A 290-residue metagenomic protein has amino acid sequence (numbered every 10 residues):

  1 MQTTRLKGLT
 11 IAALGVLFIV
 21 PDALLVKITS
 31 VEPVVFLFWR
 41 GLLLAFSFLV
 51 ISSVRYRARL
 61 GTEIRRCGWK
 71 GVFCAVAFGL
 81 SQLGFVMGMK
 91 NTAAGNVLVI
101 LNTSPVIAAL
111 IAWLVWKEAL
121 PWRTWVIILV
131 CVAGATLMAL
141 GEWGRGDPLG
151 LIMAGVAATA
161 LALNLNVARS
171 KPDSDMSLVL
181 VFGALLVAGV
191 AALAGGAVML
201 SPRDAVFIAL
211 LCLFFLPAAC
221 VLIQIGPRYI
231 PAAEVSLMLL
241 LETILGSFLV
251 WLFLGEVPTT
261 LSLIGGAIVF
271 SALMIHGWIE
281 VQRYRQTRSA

Functional and structural regions predicted by a protein language model:
M1-F38, L42, F46, V76 (+6 more regions): Glycine-/small-residue-enriched transmembrane alpha-helix faces in small-molecule transporters and effluxers
I19, R55-N96, L101, L137 (+1 more regions): Specific transmembrane alpha-helical segments of multi-pass solute transporters/efflux pumps, especially DMT/EamA
V31-L80, I107, A160-N164, L180-G196 (+2 more regions): Transmembrane alpha-helices of multi-pass small-molecule transport proteins
V35-F46, V86-K117, A157, A233-W251: Specific alpha-helical transmembrane segments that line the substrate/conduction pathway and gating interfaces
G41, S52, L140, L240-A290: C-terminal-most transmembrane helix of multi-pass membrane proteins
F48, F78, I111, R123-L140 (+3 more regions): Hydrophobic transmembrane alpha-helices of multi-pass small-molecule transport proteins
V97-T103, A168-L186, L216-L252: Helix-helix packing/entry segments at the starts of transmembrane helices
L98-L101, K117-L137, G144-L151, A205-V206 (+1 more regions): Loop-to-transmembrane alpha-helix entry segments
